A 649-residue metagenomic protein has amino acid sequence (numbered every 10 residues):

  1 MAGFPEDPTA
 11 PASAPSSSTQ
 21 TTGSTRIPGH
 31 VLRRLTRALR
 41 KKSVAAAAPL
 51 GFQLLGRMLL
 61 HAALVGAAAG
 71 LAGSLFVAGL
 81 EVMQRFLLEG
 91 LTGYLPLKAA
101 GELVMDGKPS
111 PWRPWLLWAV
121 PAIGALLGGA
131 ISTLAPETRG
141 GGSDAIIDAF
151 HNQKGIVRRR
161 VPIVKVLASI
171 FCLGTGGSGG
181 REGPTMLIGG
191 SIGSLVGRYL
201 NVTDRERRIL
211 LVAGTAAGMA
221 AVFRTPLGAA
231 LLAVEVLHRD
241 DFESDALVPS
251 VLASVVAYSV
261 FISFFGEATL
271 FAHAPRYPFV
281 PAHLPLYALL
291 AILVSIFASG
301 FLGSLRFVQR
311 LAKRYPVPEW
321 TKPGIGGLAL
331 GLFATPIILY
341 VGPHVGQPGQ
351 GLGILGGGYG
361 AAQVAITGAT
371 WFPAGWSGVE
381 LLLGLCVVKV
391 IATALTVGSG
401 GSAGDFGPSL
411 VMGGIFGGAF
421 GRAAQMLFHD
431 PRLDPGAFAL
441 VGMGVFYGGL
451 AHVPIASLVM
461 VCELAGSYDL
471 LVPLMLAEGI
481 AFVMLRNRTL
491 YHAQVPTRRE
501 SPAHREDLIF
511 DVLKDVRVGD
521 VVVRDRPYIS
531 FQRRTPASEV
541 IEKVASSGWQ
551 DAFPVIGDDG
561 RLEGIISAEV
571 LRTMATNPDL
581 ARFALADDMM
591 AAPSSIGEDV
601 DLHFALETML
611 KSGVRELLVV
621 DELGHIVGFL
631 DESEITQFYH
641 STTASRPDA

Functional and structural regions predicted by a protein language model:
M1-D515, V523-P527, Q532-K543, Q550-A552 (+5 more regions): Alpha-helical transmembrane segments and immediately membrane-proximal extracytoplasmic
V516-A649: Structured cytosolic domains appended to multi-pass membrane proteins
